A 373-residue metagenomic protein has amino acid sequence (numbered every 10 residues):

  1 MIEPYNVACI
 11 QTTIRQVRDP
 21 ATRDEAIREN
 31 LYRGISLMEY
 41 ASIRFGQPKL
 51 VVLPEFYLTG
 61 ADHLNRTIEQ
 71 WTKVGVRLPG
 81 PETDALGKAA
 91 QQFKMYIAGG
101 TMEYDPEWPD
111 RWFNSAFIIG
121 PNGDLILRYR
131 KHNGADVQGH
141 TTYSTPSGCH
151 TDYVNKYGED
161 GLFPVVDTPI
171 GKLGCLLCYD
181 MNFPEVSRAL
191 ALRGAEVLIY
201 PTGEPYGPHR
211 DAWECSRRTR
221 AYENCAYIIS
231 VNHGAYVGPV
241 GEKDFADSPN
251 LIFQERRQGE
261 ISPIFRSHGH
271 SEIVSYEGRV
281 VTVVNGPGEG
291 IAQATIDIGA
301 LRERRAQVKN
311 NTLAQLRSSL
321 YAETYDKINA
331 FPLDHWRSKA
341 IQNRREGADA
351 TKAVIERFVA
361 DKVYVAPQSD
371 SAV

Functional and structural regions predicted by a protein language model:
P4-D24, V52, S115, R128-R130 (+3 more regions): Active-site-proximal beta-strand elements of phosphoester/diester hydrolases
R15-E29, H140-T151: Acidic/histidine-rich helix-loop elements that form or flank divalent-metal/phosphate-binding sites at the catalytic
Y32-Q47, L86-A89: A short, N-terminal amphipathic alpha-helix
F56-G75, W108-W112: Metal-dependent catalytic neighborhoods of phosphoester/phosphodiester hydrolases
G75, K88, D105-E196, P205-T219: Active-site catalytic loop in hydrolytic enzyme cores
L78-A98, K172, L177-A292, A372: CN hydrolase (nitrilase-like) catalytic-core segments centered on the catalytic cysteine and neighboring Lys/Glu
G99-T101, N114-I118, P164, S271-I273 (+1 more regions): Short beta-strand scaffold segments in enzyme catalytic cores
H233-V373: C-terminal beta-strand edge segments of enzyme domains
